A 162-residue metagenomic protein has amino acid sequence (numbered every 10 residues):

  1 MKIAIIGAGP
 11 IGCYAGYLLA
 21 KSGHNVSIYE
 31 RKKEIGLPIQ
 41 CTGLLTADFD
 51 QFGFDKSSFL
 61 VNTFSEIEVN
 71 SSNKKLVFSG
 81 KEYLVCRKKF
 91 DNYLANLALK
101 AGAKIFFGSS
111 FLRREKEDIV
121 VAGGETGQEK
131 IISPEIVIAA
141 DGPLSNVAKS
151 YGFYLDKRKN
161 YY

Functional and structural regions predicted by a protein language model:
M1, H24, E135-I136: Nucleotide donor/acceptor-binding cores
A4-A8, Y17-I39: Glycine-rich FAD pyrophosphate-binding loop
A8, L97-Y162: Predominantly flavin-linked oxidoreductase catalytic cores and closely associated redox partners
G12-C13: N-terminal Rossmann-fold NAD(P) dinucleotide-binding loop
L19, C41-L44, S57-S58, V120 (+1 more regions): Short, glycine/charged-enriched secondary-structure capping and boundary segments
R31, L45, S65, S110 (+1 more regions): A generic "binding-loop/recognition-motif" signal
L45-L97: A conserved beta-strand/loop capping segment in the N-terminal third of enzymes that catalyze redox or closely related
